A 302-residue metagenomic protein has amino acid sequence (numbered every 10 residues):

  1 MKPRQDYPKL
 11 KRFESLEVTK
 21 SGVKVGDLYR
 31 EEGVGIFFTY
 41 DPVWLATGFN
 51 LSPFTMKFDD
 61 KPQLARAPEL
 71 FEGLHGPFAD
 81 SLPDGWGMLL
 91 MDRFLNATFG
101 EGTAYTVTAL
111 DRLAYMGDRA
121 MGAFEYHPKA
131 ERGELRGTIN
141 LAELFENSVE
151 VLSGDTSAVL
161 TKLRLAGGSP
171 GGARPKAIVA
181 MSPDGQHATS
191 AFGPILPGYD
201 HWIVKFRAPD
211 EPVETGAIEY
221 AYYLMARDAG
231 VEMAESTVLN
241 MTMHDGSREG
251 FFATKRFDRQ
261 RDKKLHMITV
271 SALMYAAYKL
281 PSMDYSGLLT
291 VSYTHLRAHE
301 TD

Functional and structural regions predicted by a protein language model:
M1-R297: Phosphate/dinucleotide-binding and metal-coordinating scaffold of catalytic cores in nucleotide-dependent enzymes
A298-D302: A short, hydrophobic C-terminal helix/tail in secreted or cell-surface proteins
